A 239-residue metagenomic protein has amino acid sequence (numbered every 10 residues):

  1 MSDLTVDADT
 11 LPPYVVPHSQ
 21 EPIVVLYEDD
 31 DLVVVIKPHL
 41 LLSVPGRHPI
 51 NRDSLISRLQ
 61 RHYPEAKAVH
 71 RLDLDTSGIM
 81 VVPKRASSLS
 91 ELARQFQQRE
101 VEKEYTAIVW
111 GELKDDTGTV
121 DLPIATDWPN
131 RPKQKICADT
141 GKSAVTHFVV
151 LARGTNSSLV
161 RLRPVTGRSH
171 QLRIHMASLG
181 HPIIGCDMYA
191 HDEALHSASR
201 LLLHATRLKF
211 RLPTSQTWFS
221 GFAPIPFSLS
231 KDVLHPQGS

Functional and structural regions predicted by a protein language model:
M1-S239: RNA pseudouridine synthases
